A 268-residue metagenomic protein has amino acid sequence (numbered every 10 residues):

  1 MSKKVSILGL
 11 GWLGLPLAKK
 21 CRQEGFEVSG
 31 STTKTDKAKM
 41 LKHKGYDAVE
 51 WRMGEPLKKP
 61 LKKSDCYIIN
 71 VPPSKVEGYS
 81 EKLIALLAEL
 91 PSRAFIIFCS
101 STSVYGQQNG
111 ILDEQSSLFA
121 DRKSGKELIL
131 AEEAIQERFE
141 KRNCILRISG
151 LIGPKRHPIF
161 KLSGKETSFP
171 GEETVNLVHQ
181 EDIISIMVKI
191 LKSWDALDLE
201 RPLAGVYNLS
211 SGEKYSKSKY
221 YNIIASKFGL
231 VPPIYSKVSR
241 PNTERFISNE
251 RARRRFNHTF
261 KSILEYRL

Functional and structural regions predicted by a protein language model:
V5-L10: Conserved N-terminal Rossmann-fold NAD(P)-binding element of oxidoreductases
G14-L15: N-terminal Rossmann-fold NAD(P) dinucleotide-binding loop
W51-G54, V231-P232, R240-L268: C-terminal amphipathic/interface module of NAD(P)-dependent oxidoreductases and related NAD-binding regulators
K63-F98, L130: NAD(P)-cofactor binding segment of oxidoreductase domains
A85-D121: Conserved Rossmann-fold NAD(P)-dependent oxidoreductase catalytic core, especially the SDR/UDP-sugar
E133-P154: Conserved beta-loop-beta element that borders a ligand/cofactor-binding pocket
I148, P158-K161, S168-S193: Substrate-positioning beta->alpha
I186, S193-T243, I247-N249: Mid/C-terminal beta-alpha module of Rossmann-like enzyme folds, strongest in SDR-family dehydrogenases/epimerases
